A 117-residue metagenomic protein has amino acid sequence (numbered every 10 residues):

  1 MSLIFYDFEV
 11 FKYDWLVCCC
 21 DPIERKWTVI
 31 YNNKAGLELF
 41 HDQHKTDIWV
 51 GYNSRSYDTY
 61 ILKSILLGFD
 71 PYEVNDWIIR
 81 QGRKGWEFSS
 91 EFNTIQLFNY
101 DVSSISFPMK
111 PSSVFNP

Functional and structural regions predicted by a protein language model:
M1, H41-T46, F92-N93: Flexible, charged surface loops at secondary-structure boundaries
M1-D21: Gly/Thr-rich phosphate-binding beta-strand-loop-beta motif of the actin/hexokinase/Hsp70
L3, I48, L97: Hydrophobic "anchor" residues on beta-strands that sit immediately upstream of conserved functional sites
Y6, Y52, Y100: Active-site flanking residues adjacent to catalytic metal/cofactor-binding acidic residues
K12, K34, S106: Residue-level detector of flexible, active-site-proximal loop/helix-junction positions within diverse enzyme catalytic
W15, R55-P117: Metal-dependent phosphoesterase core characteristic of DEDDh/y 3'-5' exonuclease domains
E24-D42: Nucleic-acid-processing active sites and adjacent nucleic-acid-binding tracks, predominantly divalent metal-dependent
D47-R55: Short glycine-rich phosphate-binding loop at a beta-alpha junction
